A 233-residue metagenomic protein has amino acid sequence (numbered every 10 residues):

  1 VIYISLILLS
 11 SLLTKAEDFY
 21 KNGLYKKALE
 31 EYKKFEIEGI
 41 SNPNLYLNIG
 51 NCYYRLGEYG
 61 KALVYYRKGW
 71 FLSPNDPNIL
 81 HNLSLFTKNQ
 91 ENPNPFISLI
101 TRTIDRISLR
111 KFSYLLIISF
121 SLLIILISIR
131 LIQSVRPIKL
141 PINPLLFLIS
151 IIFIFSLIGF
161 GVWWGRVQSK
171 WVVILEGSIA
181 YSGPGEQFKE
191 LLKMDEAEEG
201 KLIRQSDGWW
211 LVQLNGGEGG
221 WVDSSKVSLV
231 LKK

Functional and structural regions predicted by a protein language model:
N92-Q133: Membrane-embedded alpha-helical segments of integral membrane proteins
I142-K189, K201, Q213-K233: Boundary regions of SH3-family modules and the immediately adjacent low-complexity/disordered segments in eukaryotic
F188-S206: Conserved beta-strand/loop element in small beta-rich adapter and peptidoglycan-binding domains
